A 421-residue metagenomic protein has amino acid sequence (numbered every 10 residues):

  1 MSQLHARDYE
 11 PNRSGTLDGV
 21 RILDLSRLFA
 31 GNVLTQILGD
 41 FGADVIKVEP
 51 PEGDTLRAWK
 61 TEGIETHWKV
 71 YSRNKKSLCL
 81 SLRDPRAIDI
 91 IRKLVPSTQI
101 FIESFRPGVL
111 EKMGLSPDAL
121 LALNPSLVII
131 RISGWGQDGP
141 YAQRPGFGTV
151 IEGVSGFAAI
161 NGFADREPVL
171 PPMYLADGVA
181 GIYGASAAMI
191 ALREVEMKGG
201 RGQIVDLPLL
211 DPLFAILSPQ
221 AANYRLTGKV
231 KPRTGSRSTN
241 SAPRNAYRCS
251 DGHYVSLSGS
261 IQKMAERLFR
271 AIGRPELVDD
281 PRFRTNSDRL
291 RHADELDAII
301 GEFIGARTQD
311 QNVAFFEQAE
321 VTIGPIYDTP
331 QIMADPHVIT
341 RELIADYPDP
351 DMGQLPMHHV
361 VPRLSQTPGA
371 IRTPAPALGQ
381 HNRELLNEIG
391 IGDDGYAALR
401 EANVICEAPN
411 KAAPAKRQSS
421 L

Functional and structural regions predicted by a protein language model:
M1-K198, R233, A377, R383-L421: N-terminal helix-loop segment corresponding to the beta1-alpha1 unit of nucleotide/adenylate-binding folds
E52, W135-G136, L209-F214, D251-H253 (+2 more regions): Glycine-rich beta-alpha junction loops
W68, T234-T239, N245-A246, M352-L355 (+1 more regions): Short Gly/Pro-enriched turn/cap motifs at secondary-structure boundaries
V169-V179, G200-I204, R233-S238, A242-R244 (+3 more regions): A short glycine-threonine-serine/GTX helix/turn-capping micro-motif
G181-G202, A215-T227, F269-P275: Oxidoreductase and adenylate-handling cofactor-binding alpha/beta cores
R201-L210, F315, A397-R400: Beta-strand segments within the central parallel beta-sheet cores of soluble alpha/beta enzyme folds
P243-A319, I323: Aromatic-enriched alpha-helical interface/lid elements that frame and gate functional surfaces
Q318-R372: A glycine-rich dinucleotide-binding beta-alpha-beta segment and adjacent secondary-structure elements that constitute
